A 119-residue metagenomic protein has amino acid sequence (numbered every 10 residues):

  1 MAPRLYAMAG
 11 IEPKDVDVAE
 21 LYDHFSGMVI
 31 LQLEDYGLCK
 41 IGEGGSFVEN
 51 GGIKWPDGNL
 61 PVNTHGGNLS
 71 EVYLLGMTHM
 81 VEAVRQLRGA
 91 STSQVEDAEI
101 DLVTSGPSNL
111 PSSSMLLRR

Functional and structural regions predicted by a protein language model:
M1-R119: Claisen-condensing/thiolase-fold acyl-transfer catalytic domains that form or cleave C-C bonds in fatty acid
